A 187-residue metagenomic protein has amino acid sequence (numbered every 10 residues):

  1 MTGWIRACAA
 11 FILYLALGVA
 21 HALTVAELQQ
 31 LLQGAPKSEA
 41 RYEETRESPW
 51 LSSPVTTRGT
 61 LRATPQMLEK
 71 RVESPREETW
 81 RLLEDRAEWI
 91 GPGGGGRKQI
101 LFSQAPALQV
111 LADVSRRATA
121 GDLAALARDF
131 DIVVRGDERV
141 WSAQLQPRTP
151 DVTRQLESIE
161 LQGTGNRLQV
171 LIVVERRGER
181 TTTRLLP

Functional and structural regions predicted by a protein language model:
M1-W4: N-terminal secretory signal peptides that target proteins for export/translocation
R6-G18: Bacterial N-terminal signal peptides
G18-R41, R46-S52: N-terminal leader/targeting segments and the immediate start of mature chains
Y42-E44, E69-E73, W89, A143-T149 (+1 more regions): Short beta-strand segments that buttress and anchor functional surface loops
V55-R58, P75-R76, T153-S158: Short, surface-exposed coil-to-beta transition loops
R58-V110, T181: An acidic-aromatic
G95-S142: Flexible, surface-exposed loop/linker segments and immediately adjacent secondary-structure boundaries
L123, A127-F130, V134-P187: Gly/Pro-enriched, hydrophobic low-complexity segments that function as extracytoplasmic propeptides/linkers
